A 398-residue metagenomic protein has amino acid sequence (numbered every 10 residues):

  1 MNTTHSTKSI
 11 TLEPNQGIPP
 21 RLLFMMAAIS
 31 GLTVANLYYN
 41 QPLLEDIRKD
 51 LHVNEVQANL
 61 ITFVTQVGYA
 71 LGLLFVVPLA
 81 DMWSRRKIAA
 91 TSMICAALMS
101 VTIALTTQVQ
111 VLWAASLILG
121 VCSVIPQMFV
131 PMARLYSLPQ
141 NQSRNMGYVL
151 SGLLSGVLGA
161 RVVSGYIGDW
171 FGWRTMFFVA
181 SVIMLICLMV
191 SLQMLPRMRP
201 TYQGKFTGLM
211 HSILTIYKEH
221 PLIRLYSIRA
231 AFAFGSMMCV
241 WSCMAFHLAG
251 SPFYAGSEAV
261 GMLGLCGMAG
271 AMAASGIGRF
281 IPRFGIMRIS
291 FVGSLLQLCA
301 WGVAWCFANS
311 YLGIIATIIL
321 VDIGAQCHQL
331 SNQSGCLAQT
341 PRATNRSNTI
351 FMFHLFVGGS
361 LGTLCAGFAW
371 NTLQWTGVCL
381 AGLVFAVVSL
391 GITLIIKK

Functional and structural regions predicted by a protein language model:
T7-G17, L195-I228: Juxtamembrane intracellular "pre-TM" segments in multi-pass secondary transporters
H52, S84, L105-Q110, F307-A308: Helix-breaking motifs and short loop linkers at transmembrane-helix boundaries and internal kinks in secondary membrane
L71-T107: Conserved MFS/SLC helix-loop-helix module at the cytosolic interface between two early adjacent transmembrane helices
L73-S84, A273-I286, W370: Helix-to-loop junctions at the C-terminal end of transmembrane segments in multipass secondary transporters
A115-S151: Cytoplasmic helix-loop-helix junction between adjacent transmembrane helices in 12-TM secondary transporters
I125-S137, C327-T340: Intracellular juxtamembrane helix-capping segments at the cytosolic ends of symmetry-related transmembrane helices
Y148-L195: Helix-loop-helix hairpin linking two adjacent transmembrane segments in secondary transporters
